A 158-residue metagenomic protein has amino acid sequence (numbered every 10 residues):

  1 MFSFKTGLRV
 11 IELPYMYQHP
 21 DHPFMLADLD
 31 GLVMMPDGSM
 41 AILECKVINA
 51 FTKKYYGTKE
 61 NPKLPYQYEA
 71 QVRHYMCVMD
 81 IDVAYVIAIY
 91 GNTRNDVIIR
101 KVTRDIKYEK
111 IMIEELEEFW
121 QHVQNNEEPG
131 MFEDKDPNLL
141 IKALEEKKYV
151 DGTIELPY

Functional and structural regions predicted by a protein language model:
M1-Y158: Accessory terminal regions of nucleic-acid processing enzymes
